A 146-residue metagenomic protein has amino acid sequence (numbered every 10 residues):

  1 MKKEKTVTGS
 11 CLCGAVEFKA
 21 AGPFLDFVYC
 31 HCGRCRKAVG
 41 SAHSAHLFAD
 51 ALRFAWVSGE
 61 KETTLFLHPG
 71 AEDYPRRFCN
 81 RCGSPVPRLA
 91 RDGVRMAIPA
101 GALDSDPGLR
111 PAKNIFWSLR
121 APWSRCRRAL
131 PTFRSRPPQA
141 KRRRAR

Functional and structural regions predicted by a protein language model:
M1-R146: A short Gly-Trp-Pro
